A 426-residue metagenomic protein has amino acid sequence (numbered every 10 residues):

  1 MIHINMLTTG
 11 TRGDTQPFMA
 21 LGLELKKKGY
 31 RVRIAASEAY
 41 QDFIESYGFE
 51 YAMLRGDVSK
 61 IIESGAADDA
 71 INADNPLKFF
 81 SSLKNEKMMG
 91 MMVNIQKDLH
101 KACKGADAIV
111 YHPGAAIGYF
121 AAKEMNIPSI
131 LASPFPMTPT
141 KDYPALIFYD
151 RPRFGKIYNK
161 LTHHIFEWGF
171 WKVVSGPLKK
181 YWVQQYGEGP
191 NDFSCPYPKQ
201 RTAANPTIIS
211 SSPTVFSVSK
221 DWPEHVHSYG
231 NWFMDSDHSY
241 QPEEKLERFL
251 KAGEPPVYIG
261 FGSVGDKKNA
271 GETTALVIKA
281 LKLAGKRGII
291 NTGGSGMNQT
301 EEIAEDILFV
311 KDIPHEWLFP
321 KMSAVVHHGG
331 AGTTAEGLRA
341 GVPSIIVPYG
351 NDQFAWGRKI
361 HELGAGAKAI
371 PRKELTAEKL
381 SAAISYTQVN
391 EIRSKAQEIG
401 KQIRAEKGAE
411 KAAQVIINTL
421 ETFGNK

Functional and structural regions predicted by a protein language model:
M1-A52: N-terminal subdomain of nucleotide-sugar transferases
G22, I109-Y111, V310-R358: A donor-sugar binding/catalytic signature common to diverse glycosyltransferases and related nucleotide-sugar
R33-F80, P152-Y158: Conserved nucleotide-sugar phosphate-binding/catalytic loop shared by glycosyltransferases and other
M89-K160, T214-V215: Conserved nucleotide-sugar donor-interacting segment of glycosyltransferase catalytic cores, predominantly GT-B
V174-Y229: Long, low-complexity segments enriched in small/aliphatic residues
R201, K373, A377-K426: C-terminal amphipathic helix plus adjacent low-complexity, charged tail appended to glycosyltransferase catalytic
S211-A324: Donor-nucleotide binding loops and adjacent catalytic segments primarily of GT-B fold Leloir glycosyltransferases
I303, L308-V310, L338, P343-E378 (+2 more regions): Nucleotide-sugar donor-binding patch of glycosyltransferase catalytic domains
